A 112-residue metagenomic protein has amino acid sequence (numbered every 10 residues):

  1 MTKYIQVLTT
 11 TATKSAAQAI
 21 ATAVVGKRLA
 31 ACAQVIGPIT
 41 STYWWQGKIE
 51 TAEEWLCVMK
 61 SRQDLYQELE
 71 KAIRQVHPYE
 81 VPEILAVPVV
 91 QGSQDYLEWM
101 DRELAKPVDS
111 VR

Functional and structural regions predicted by a protein language model:
M1-R112: Positively charged, small/polar-rich N-terminal and surface patches that mediate targeting and assembly and bind
